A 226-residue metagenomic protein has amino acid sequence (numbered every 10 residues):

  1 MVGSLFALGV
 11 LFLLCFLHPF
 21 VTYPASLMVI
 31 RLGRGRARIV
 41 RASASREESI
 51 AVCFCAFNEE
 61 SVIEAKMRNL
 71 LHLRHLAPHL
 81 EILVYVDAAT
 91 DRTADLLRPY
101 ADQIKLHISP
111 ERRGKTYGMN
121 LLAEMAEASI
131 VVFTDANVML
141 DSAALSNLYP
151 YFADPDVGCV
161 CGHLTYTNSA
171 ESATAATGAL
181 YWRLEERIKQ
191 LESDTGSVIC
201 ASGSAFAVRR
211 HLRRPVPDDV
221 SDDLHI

Functional and structural regions predicted by a protein language model:
M1-A44, S193: N-terminal membrane-anchoring/stem segments of glycan-assembly enzymes
E48-A51, E81, H225: Cell-envelope/extracellular polymer assembly enzymes that use nucleotide-activated donors
A51, N69, Y85-A94, E111-R113 (+1 more regions): A conserved acidic beta->alpha catalytic loop
V62-A65, T90-P99, A143: Acidic helix N-cap motif at the loop->helix transition within catalytic regions of sugar-transfer enzymes
R68-H79: Short, acidic, metal-binding catalytic loop of nucleotide-sugar glycosyltransferases
L80-L83, A94-M125, A176-G178, W182 (+1 more regions): Conserved donor nucleotide-binding strand/loop of the catalytic core
V131: Short aromatic/hydrophobic "clamp" motif used to bind/position activated sugar donors
S142-A176: Conserved donor NDP-sugar-binding/catalytic core segment of glycosyltransferases
